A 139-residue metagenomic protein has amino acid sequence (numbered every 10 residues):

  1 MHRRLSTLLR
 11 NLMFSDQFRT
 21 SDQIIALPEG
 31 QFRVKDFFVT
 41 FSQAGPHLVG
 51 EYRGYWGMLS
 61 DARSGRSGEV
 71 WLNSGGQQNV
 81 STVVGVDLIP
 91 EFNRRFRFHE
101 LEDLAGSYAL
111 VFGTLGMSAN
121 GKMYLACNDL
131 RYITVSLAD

Functional and structural regions predicted by a protein language model:
M1-D139: OB-fold and OB-like single-stranded nucleic-acid-recognition modules and their adjacent interaction interfaces
